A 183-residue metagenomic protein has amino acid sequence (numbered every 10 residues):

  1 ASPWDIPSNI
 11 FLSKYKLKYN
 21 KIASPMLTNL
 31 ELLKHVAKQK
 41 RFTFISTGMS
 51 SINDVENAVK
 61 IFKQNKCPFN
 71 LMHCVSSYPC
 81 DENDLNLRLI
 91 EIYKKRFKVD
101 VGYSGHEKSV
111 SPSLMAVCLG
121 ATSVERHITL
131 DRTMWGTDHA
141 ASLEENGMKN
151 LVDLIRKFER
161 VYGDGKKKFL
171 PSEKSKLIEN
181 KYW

Functional and structural regions predicted by a protein language model:
A1-W183: Catalytic cores and adjacent flexible loops of soluble metabolic enzymes that perform enolate/carbanion chemistry on
